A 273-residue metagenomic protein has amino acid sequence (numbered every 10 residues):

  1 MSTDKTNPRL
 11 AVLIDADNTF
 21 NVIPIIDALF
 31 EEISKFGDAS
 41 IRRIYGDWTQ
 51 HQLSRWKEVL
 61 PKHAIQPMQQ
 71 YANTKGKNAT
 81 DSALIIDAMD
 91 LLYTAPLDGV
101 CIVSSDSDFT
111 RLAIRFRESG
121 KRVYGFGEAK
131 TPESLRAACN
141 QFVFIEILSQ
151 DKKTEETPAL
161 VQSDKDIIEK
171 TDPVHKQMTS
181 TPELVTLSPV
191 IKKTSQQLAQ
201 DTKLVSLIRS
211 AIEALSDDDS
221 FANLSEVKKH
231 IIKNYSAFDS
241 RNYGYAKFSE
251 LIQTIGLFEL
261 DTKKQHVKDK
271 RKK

Functional and structural regions predicted by a protein language model:
M1-D87, L92-Y93, I114-R115, R122: Domain-level signal for Mg2+-assisted phosphodiester chemistry and nucleotide/NA-binding surfaces in nucleic-acid
V12, I25, L29, Q52 (+12 more regions): Helical mechanochemical/support elements of P-loop NTPase systems and associated helical scaffolds
D15, I44, A88, I102 (+4 more regions): A residue-level signal for conserved active-site and pocket-lining positions in enzyme catalytic cores
D17-F20, W48-H51, S107-F109, K130-T131 (+1 more regions): Conserved nucleotide-binding/hydrolysis micro-motifs of P-loop NTPases
P24-D27, E31, E58, K62 (+9 more regions): Solvent-exposed alpha-helical segments within well-ordered globular domains of core cellular machineries
Y71-N78, A83-Q141, A237-D239: Compact, basic/aliphatic-enriched, mixed alpha/beta core segments that act as assembly/interaction modules in small
I114-Q162, F258, T262-H266: Intrinsically disordered, low-complexity glycine/proline-rich and charged
A129, P158-K273: N-terminal regulatory modules in eukaryotic regulatory proteins
